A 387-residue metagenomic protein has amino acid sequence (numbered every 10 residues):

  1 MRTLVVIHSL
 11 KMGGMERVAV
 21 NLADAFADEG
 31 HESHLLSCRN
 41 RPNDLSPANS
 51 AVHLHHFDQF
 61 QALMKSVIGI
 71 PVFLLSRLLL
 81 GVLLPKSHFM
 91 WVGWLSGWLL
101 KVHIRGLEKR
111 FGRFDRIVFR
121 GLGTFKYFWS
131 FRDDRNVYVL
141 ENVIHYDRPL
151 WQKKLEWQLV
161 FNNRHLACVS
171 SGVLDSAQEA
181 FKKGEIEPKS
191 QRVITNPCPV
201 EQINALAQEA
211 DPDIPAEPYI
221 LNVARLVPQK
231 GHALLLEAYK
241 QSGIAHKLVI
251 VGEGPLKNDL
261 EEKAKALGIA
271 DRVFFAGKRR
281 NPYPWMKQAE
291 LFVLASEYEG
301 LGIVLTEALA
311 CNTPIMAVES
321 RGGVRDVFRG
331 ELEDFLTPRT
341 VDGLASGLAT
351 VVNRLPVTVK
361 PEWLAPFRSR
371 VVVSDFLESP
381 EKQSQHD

Functional and structural regions predicted by a protein language model:
G14, L355-S384: A charged, aromatic-enriched C-terminal amphipathic alpha-helix characteristic of glycosyltransferases across folds
E16-N21, P218-Q241, P255-E261: A conserved mid-protein helix/loop that constitutes part of the nucleotide-sugar donor-binding site
V102-E108, P149-V169: Membrane-proximal helix-turn-helix segments that form the acceptor-binding/catalytic region of lipid-linked
Y127-F128, N163-S190: A short, active-site helix/loop in glycosyltransferases that binds the activated sugar's phosphate group
R148-L150, Q178, K189-E217: Acidic anion/phosphate-binding donor-loop and adjacent secondary structure in glycosyltransferase catalytic cores
K278, E297: Aromatic "clamp/platform" in nucleotide-sugar-dependent glycosyltransferases that forms part of the donor/acceptor
P314-V318: Short hydrophobic beta-strand element within catalytic cores of glycosyltransferases and related nucleotide-activated
E319, G330-D342, A349-R354: Conserved acidic donor-binding segment of nucleotide-sugar-dependent glycosyltransferases
